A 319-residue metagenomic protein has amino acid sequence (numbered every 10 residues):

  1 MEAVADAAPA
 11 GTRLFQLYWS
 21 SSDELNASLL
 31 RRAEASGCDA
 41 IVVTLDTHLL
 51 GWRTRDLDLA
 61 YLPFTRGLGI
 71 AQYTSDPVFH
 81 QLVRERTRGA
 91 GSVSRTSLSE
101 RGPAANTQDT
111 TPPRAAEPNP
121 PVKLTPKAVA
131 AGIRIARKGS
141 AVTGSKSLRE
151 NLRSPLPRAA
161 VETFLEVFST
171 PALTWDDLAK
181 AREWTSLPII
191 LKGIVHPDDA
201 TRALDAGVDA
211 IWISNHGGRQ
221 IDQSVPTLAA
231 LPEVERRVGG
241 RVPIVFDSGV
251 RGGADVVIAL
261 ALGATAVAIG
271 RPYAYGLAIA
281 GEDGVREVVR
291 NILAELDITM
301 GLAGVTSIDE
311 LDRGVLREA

Functional and structural regions predicted by a protein language model:
M1-T201, D205, G217-Q220: Active-site entrance/lid segments in N-terminal catalytic domains of soluble metabolic enzymes
E2, A10, L204, D209-F246: Extended hydrophobic/aromatic segments used for targeting, binding, or gating
V4, L29, D177, T227-V234 (+1 more regions): A general structural detector for well-ordered alpha-helical segments in enzyme core domains, enriched
D39, D209, T265: Receiver (REC) domain switch/active-site residues of two-component response regulators
V43, A181, I211, A259 (+1 more regions): Terminal peptide-recognition signature
D46-H48, H216-G218, R271-A274, G304: Short, ordered loop/turn segments at secondary-structure junctions
N119, S147, A229-F246, R251-A319: Alpha/beta catalytic cores of nucleotide-metabolism and tRNA/nucleoside-modifying enzymes
I194-H196, H216-G218, P226, G249 (+1 more regions): Histidine- and/or cysteine-centered catalytic micro-motif in compact active-site loops
